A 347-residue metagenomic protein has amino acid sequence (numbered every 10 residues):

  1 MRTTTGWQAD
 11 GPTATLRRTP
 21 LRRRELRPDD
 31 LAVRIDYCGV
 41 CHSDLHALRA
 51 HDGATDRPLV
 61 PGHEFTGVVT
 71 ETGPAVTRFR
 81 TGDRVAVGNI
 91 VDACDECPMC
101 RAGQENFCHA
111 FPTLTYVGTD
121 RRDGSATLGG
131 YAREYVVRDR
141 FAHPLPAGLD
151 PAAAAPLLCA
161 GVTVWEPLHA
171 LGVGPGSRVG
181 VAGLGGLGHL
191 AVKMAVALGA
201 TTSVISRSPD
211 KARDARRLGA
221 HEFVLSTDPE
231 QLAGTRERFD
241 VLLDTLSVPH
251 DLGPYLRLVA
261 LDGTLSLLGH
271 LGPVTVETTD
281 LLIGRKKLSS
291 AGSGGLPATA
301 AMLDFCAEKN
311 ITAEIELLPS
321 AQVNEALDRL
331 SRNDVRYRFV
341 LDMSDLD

Functional and structural regions predicted by a protein language model:
M1-R2, G253, T299-D347: C-terminal hydrophobic helical "lid"/dimerization subdomain of Rossmann-like NAD(P)H-dependent oxidoreductases
M1-T66, R133-V137, D342-D347: Short N-terminal strand-loop motif that marks the start of NAD(P)H/FAD-dependent oxidoreductase cofactor-binding domains
R24-C38, H51-R101, N106, P146-G148: Glycine-rich beta-strand-centered segment in the early N-terminal region that forms part of a ligand/cofactor-binding
R84, R178, G263-T264, K287: Short glycine-centered segments of the SAM/dcSAM-binding site in methyltransferase folds
C94-A182: NAD(P)H dinucleotide-binding glycine-rich loop of Rossmann-like/cofactor-binding domains, especially the beta1-alpha1
P175-L184, H189, M194-P254: Adenosine-nucleotide cofactor-binding segment
V259-A260: Helix-to-beta-strand junctions that scaffold the AdoMet/dcAdoMet cofactor pocket in Class I SAM-dependent enzymes
T264-S266, V276-E316: Rossmann-fold dehydrogenase core element
